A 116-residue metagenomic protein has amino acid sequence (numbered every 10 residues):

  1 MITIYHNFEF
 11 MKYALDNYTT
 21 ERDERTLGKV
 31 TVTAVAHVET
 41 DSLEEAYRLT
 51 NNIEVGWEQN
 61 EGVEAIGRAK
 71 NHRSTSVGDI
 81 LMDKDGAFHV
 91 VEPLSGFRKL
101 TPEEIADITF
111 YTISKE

Functional and structural regions predicted by a protein language model:
M1-L49: Extended boundary segments
T3, K115-E116: Intrinsic N-terminal pre-sequences and regulatory tails
Y13-R25, G62-K70, I108-F110: Low-complexity, polar-biased intrinsically disordered regions enriched in Pro/Ser/Thr/Gly
D16, D23, D41, D79 (+3 more regions): Acidic-enriched, low-complexity/disordered segments with a strong bias for Aspartate over Glutamate
T20-T33, G56, P93-K115: Tryptophan-rich substrate-binding surfaces of secreted polymer-degrading and adhesive proteins
G28-I80, K84: Short, conserved turn/kink motifs that form compact alpha/beta structural patches or helix kinks used as
N71-T109: Short, compact, well-ordered microdomains
